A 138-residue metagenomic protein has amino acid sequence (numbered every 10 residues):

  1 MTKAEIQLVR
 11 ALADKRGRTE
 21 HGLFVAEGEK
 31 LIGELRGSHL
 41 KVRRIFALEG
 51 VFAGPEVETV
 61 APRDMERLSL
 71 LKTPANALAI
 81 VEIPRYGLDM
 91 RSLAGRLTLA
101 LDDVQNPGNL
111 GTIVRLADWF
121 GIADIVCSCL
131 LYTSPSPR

Functional and structural regions predicted by a protein language model:
M1-L48: Boundary-proximal intrinsically disordered activation/regulatory segments immediately upstream of a helical core
K3-L12, P62-S92: Extended, non-globular alpha-helical segments
V25, F46, L78-I80, A100 (+1 more regions): Structural motif
G28, A79, A117: Residue-level signal for inorganic ion chemistry
K30-I32, V51, D64, R85 (+1 more regions): Alpha-helix capping/helix-boundary segments
E34, R67, N109: Phosphate- and divalent-cation-binding pockets in alpha/beta enzyme and binding domains that engage nucleotide-derived
G37, Y86, M90-R138: RNA substrate-binding interface of SAM-dependent RNA methyltransferases
G54-R63: Active-site regions of enzymes building and remodeling cell-envelope glycoconjugates
